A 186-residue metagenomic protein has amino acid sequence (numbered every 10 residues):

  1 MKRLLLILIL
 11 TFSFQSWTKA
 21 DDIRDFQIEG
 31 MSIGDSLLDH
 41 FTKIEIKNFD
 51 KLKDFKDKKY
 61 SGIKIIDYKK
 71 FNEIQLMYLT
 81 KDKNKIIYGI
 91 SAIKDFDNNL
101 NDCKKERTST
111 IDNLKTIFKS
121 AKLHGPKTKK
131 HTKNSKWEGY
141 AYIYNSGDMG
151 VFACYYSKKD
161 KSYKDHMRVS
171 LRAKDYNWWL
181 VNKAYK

Functional and structural regions predicted by a protein language model:
L4-W17: Sec-dependent N-terminal signal peptides
A20-I65, N84, G89-K186: Non-cytosolic coordination micro-motifs
K69-Q75: Amphipathic hydrophobic-ligand
Q75-T80, A141-Y142: Hydrophobic/aromatic beta-strand elements that line small-molecule binding cavities or substrate pockets in beta-rich
